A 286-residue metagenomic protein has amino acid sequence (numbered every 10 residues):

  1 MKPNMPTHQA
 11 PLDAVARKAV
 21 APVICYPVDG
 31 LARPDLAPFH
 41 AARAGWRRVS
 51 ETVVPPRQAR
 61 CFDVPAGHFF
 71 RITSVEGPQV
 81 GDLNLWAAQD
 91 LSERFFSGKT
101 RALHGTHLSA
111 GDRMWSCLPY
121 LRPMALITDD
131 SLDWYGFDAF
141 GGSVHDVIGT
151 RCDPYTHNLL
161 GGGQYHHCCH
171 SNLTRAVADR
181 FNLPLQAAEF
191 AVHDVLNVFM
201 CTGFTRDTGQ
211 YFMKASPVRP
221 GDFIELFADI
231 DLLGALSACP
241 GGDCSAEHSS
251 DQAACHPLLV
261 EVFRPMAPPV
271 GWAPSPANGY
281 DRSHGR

Functional and structural regions predicted by a protein language model:
K2-R286: Acidic, Ser/Thr/Pro
